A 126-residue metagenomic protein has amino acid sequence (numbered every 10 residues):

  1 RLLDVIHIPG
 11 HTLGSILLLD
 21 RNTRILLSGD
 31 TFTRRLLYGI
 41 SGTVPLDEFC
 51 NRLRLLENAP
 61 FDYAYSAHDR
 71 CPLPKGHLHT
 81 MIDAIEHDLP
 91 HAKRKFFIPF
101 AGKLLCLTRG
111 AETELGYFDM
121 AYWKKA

Functional and structural regions predicted by a protein language model:
R1-L55: Catalytic core of the metallo-beta-lactamase
D30, A67-R70: Short, well-ordered beta-to-alpha junction loops that form the rim of enzyme active sites and present histidine/acidic
R54-Y63, R70-A126: Accessory terminal helices/loops
